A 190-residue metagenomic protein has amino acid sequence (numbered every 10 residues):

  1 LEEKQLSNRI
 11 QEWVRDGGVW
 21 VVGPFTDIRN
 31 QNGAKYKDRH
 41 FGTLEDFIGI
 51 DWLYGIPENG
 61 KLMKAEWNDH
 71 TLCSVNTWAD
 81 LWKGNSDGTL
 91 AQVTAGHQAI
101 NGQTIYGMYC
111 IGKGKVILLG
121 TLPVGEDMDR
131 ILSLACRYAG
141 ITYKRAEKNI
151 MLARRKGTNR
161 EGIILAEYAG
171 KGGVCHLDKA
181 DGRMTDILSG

Functional and structural regions predicted by a protein language model:
E2-G190: A conserved amphipathic helix/loop scaffold that creates a polar/acidic microenvironment used either to coordinate
